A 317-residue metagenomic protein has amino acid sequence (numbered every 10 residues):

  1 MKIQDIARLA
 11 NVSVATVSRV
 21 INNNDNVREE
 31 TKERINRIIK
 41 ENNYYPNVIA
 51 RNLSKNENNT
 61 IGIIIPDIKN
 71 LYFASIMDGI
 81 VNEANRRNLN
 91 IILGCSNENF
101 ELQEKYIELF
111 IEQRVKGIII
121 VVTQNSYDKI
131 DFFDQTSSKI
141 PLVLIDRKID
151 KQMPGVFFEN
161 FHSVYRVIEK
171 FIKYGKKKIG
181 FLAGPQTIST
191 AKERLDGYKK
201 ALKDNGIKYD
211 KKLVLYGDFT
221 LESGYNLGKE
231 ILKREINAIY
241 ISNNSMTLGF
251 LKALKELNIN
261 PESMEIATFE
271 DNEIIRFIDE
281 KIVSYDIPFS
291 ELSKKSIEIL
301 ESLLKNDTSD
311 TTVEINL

Functional and structural regions predicted by a protein language model:
M1-N59, Y72: N-terminal helix-turn-helix DNA-binding module of bacterial transcription factors
T16-R19, L53-K69, T123, K178-G184: Short beta-strand segments enriched in small/hydrophobic residues
E41, N82-L89, E108-R114, S137-L317: Bacterial carbohydrate/catabolite-sensing allosteric modules
E41-N47, E101, T123-Q124, L251: Short gly/ser/thr-rich secondary-structure transition/capping motifs
Y45-L109, Q113-K116, D210: Amphipathic helical "hinge" segments at domain boundaries
N97-F100, T123-Y127, I149, S245: Short beta->alpha connector loops
D128-I140: Catalytic-core regions built around general acid/base machinery
